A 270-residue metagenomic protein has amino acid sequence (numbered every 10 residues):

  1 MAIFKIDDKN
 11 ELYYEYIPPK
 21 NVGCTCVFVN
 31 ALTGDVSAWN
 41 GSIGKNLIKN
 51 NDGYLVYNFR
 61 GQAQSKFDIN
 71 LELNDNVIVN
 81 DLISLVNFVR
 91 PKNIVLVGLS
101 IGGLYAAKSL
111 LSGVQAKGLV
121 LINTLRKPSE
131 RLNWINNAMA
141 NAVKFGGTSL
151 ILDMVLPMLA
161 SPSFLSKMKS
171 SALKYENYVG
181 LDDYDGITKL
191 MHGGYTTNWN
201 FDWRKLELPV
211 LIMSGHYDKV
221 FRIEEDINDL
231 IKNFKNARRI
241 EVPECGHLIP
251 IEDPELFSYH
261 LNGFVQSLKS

Functional and structural regions predicted by a protein language model:
N10-K66: Conserved HGGG/HGGXW glycine-rich cap/lid loop of the alpha/beta-hydrolase fold
L55-V95, Y259: Active-site loop/oxyanion-hole signature of alpha/beta-hydrolase fold enzymes
A107-L111, Q115-G146: Flexible "cap/lid" loop of the alpha/beta hydrolase fold
E130-L132, T148-R204: Conserved alpha/beta-hydrolase catalytic His-Asp/Glu region
L206, I212-S214: Short beta-strand/loop motif that positions the catalytic acidic residue of the alpha/beta-hydrolase fold
L208, I223-L230: Short alpha-helix in the alpha/beta-hydrolase fold that links the catalytic acid
Y217-F221: Acidic catalytic loop of the alpha/beta-hydrolase fold
C245-P254, S258: Catalytic histidine-centered segment of alpha/beta-hydrolase-like enzymes
